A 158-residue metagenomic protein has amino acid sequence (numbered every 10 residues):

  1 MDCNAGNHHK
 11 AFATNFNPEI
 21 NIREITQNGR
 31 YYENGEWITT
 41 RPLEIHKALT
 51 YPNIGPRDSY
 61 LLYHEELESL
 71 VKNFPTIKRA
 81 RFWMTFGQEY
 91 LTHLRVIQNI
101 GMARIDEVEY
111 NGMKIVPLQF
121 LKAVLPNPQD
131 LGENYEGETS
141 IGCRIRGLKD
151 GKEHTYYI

Functional and structural regions predicted by a protein language model:
D2-I158: C-terminal catalytic/substrate-binding lobe primarily of soluble NAD(P)-dependent oxidoreductases
